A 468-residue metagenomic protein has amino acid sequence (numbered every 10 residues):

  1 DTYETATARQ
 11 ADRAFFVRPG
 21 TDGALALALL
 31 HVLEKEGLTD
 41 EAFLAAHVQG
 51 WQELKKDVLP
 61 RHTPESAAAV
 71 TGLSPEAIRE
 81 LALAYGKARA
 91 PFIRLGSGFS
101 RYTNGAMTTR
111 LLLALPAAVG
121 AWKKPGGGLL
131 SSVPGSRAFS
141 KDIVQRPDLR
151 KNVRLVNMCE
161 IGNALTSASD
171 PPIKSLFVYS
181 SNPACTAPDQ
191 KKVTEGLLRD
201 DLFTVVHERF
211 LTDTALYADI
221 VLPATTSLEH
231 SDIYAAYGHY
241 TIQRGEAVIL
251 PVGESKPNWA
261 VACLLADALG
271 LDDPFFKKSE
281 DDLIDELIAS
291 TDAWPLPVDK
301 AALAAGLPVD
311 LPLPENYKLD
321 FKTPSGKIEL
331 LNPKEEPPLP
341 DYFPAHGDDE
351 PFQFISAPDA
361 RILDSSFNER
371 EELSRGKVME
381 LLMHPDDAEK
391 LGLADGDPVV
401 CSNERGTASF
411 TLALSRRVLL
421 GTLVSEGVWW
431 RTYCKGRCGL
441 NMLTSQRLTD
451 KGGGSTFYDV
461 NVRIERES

Functional and structural regions predicted by a protein language model:
Y3-A88: Long, well-ordered, tryptophan-enriched scaffold segments
R9-V17, T225-L228, Y240-V252: Short beta-alpha connecting loops at secondary-structure transitions that line or flank enzyme active sites
G23-L27, L111-Y217, T225-I233, A302-L391: Extended redox/cofactor-interaction regions of prokaryotic respiratory oxidoreductases
T39-L44, F92, K124-L130, D273-E280: Flexible, glycine/charged-enriched surface loops at secondary-structure junctions
D57, R79-F92, G162-K174: Glycine-rich phosphate/diphosphate-binding loops that line cofactor/substrate pockets in enzymes
A69-L73, G96-T103, S181-P183: Conserved short loop/turn motifs at secondary-structure junctions
V193, R199-F203, H207-F210, R244-D267 (+1 more regions): Phosphate/diphosphate-binding loops
V252, N258-A302, E371-L382, D386-S468: Long, contiguous, secondary-structure-rich segments that constitute the structural scaffold of globular domains
